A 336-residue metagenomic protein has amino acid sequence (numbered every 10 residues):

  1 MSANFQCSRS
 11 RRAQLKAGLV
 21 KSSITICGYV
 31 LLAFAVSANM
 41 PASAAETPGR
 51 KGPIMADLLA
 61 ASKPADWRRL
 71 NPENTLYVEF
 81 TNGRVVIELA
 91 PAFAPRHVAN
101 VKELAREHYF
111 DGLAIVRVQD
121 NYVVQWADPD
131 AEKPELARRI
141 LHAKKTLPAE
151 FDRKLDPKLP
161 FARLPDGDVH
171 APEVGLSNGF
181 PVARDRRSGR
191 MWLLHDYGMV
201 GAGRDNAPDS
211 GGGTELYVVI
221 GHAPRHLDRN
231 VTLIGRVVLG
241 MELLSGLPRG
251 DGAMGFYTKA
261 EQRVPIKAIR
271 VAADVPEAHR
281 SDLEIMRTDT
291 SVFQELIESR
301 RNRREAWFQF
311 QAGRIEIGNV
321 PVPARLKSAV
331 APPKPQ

Functional and structural regions predicted by a protein language model:
M1-K21: N-terminal secretory signal peptides that target proteins for export/translocation
F5-Q6, I24-T25, A44: Generic extreme N-terminus detector
C7-R9, I26, H279: Short helix-onset patch at the extreme N-terminus, typifying the N->h transition of secretory signal peptides
S10, V30, V182-A183: General secretory precursor processing signal
A13, A17, Y29-V30, A56-D57: Intrinsic-disorder/low-complexity peptide segments enriched for small residues
S23-A38: Bacterial N-terminal signal peptides
M40-Q336: Cyclophilin-like peptidyl-prolyl cis-trans isomerases
